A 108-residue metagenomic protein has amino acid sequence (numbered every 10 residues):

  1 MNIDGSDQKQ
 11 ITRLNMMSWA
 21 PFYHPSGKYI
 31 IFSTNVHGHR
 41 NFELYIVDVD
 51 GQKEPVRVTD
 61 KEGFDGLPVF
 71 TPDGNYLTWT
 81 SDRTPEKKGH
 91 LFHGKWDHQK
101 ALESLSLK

Functional and structural regions predicted by a protein language model:
M1-K108: Sequence signature of WD/YWTD-type beta-propeller architectures
